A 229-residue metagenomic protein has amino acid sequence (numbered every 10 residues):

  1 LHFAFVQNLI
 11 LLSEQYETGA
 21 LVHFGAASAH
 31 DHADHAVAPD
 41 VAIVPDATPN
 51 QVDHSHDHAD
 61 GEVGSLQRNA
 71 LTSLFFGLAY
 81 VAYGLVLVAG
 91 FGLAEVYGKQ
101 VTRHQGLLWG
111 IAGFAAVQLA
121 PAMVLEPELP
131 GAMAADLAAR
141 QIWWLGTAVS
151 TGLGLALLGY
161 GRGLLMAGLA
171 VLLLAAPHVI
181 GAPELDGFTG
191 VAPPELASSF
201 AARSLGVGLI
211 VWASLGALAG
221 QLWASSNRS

Functional and structural regions predicted by a protein language model:
L1-I10: Alpha-helical transmembrane segments of multi-pass membrane proteins
H2, A79, Y83, L87 (+8 more regions): Alpha-helical transmembrane segments of multipass membrane proteins
L9, S13, G90, A94-K99 (+5 more regions): Membrane-interfacial segments
L9-R68: Low-complexity, proline/glycine-enriched hydrophobic segments characteristic of transmembrane helices
H54, V117-P130, P177-V191: C-terminal ends of transmembrane alpha-helices and the immediately adjacent extracellular/lumenal or cytosolic loop
D57-L119, E126: Selected alpha-helical membrane-embedding segments in polytopic membrane proteins
G110-L158: Membrane-proximal helix-loop-helix units in multi-pass membrane proteins
A138-L145, G159-S229: C-terminal transmembrane helix-loop-helix hairpin of multi-pass membrane proteins
